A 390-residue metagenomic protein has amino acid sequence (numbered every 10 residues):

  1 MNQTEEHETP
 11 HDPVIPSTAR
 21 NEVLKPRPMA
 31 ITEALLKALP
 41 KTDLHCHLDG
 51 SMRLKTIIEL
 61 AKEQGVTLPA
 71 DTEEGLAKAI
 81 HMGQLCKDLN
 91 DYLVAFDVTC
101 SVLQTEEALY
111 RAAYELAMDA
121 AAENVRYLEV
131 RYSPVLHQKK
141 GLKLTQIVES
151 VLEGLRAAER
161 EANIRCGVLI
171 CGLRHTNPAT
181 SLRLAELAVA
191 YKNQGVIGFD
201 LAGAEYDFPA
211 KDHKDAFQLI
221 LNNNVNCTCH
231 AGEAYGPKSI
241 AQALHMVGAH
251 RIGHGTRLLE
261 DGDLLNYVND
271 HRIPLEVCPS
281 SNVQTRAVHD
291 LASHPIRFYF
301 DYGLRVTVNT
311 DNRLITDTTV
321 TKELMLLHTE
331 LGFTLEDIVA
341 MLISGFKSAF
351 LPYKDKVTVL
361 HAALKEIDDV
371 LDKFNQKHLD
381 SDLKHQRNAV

Functional and structural regions predicted by a protein language model:
E6, A19-R20: Intrinsic disorder/low-complexity segments
H11, S17, V23-V225, A234-S239 (+4 more regions): Metal-cofactor-binding active-site regions of metalloenzymes
